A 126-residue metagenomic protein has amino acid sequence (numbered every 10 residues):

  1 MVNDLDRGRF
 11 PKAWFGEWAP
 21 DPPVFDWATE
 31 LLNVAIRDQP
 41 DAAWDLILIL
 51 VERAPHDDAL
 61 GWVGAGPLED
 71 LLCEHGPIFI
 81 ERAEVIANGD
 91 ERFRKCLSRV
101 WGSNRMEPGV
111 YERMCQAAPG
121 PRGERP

Functional and structural regions predicted by a protein language model:
V2-C115: Alpha-helical solenoid scaffolds in large eukaryotic transport, assembly, and signaling factors
A118-P126: Low-complexity intrinsically disordered segments
